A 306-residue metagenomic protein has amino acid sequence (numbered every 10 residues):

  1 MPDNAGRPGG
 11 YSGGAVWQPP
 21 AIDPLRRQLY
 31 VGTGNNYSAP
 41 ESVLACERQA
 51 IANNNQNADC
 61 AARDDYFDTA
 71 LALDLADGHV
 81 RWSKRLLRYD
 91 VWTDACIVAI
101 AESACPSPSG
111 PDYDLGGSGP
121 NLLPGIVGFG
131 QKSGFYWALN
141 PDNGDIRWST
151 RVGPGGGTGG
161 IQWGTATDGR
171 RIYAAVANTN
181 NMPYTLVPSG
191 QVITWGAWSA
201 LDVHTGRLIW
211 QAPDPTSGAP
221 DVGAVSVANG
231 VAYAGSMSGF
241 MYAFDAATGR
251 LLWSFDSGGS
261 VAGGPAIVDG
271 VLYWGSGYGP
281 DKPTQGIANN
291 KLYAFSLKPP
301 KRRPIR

Functional and structural regions predicted by a protein language model:
M1-G10, D23-L29, Y37-G116, N121-R306: Extracytoplasmic/lumenal domain signature
